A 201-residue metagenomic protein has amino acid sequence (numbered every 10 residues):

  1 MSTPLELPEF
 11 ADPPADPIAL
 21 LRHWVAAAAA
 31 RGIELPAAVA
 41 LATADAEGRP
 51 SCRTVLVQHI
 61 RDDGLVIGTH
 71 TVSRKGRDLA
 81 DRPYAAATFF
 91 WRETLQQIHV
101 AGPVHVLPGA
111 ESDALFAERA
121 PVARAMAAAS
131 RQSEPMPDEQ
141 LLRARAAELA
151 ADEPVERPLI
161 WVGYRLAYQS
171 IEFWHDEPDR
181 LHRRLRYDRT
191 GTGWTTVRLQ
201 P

Functional and structural regions predicted by a protein language model:
M1-P201: Binding-site signature for planar aromatic cofactors or substrates
